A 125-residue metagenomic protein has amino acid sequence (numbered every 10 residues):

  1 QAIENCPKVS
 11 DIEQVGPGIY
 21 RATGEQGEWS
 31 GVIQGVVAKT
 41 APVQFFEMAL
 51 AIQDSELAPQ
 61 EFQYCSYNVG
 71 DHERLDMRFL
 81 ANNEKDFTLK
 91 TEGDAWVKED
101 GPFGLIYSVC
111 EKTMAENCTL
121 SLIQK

Functional and structural regions predicted by a protein language model:
Q1-E56: N-terminal secretory signal peptides
A2, E61, M114: Residues that flank catalytic or metal-binding motifs in active/ligand-binding sites
I12-G18, H72-F79, N117-K125: Extracellular/mature segments of secreted proteins
G18, Q26, D71, D94 (+1 more regions): Intrinsic-disorder/low-complexity loop/linker signature
Q60, N68, H72-R74, T91-W96: A motif-centric signal for short, conserved binding hotspots located in accessible loops or intrinsically disordered
R78-G93: Short beta-strand elements
L89-K125: C-terminal partner/receptor-binding element of secreted or periplasmic proteins
